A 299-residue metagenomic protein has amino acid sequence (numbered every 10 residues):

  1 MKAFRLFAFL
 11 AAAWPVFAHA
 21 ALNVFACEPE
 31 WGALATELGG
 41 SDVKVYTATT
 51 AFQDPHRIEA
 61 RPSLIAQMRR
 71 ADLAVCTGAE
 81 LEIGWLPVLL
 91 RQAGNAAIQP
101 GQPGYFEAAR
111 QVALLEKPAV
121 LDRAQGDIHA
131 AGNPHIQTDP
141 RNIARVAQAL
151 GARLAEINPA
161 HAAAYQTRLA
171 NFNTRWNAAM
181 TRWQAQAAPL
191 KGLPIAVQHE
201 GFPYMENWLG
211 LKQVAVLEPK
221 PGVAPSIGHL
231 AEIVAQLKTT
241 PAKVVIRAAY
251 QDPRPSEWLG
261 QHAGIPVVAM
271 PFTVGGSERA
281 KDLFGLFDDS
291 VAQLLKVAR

Functional and structural regions predicted by a protein language model:
M1-F7: Bacterial N-terminal signal peptides that target proteins for export
R5, H19-A20: A composition-driven signal for long, intrinsically disordered, charge-rich low-complexity tracts
A8-A12: Short, solvent-exposed linear motifs at loop/edge-of-secondary-structure regions
A13-F17: N-terminal signal peptide c-region/cleavage motif recognized by signal peptidases
A20-R299: Extracytoplasmic metal-acquisition and chelation regions
